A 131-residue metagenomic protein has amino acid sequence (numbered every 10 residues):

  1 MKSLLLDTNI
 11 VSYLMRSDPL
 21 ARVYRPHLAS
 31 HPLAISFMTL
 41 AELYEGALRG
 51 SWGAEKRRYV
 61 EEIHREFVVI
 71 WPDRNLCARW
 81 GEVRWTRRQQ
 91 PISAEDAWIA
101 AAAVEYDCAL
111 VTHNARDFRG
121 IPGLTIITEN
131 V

Functional and structural regions predicted by a protein language model:
M1-I35, E45-E62: Short, well-structured N-terminal submotif of metal-dependent ribonuclease cores
K2, R116, T128-V131: Short, C-terminally biased terminal segments at protein or domain edges
K2, V68-H113: Active-site neighborhoods of divalent-metal-dependent phosphate/nucleic-acid chemistry enzymes
L6, I35-F37, T112, T128: Hydrophobic residues in well-ordered beta-strands that form the structural core
D7-T8, L43, W80, A103 (+1 more regions): Generic structural signal for small/hydrophobic residues in well-ordered secondary structure, especially within
N9-I10, M38-A41, N75, R116: Alpha-helix/helix-capping structural signal
A41-Y44, E61-H64, G81: Amphipathic alpha-helical segments within well-ordered protein domains
